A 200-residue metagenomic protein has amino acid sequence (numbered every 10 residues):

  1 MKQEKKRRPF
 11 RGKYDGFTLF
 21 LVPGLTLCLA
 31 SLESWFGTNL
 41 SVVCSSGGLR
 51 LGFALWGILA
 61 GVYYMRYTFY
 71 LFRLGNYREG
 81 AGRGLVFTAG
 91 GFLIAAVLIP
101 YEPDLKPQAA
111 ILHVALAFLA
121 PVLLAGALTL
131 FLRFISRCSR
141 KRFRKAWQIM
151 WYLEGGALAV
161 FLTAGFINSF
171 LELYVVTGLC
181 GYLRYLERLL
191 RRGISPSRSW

Functional and structural regions predicted by a protein language model:
M1-Y77: N-terminal topogenic module of multi-pass integral membrane proteins
E4-F10, F69-R83, R133-K145, R192-S199: Membrane-interface helix-boundary motifs at transmembrane edges
F17-L25, G52-Y67, L119-L130, V176-R191: Hydrophobic cores of alpha-helical transmembrane segments in multi-pass inner/ER membrane proteins, independent
V42-S45, L105-F118, S169-G178: Non-cytosolic membrane-interface motifs at loop->transmembrane helix junctions
Y70-R73, L98-K106, F134, A159-I167: Juxtamembrane "helix-exit" motif on the non-cytosolic side of transmembrane helices
G80-I94, K145-G155: Transmembrane alpha-helical segments of multi-pass membrane proteins
A89-A146: Membrane-proximal helix-loop-helix units in multi-pass membrane proteins
R133-W200: Terminal transmembrane helical module of multi-pass membrane proteins
